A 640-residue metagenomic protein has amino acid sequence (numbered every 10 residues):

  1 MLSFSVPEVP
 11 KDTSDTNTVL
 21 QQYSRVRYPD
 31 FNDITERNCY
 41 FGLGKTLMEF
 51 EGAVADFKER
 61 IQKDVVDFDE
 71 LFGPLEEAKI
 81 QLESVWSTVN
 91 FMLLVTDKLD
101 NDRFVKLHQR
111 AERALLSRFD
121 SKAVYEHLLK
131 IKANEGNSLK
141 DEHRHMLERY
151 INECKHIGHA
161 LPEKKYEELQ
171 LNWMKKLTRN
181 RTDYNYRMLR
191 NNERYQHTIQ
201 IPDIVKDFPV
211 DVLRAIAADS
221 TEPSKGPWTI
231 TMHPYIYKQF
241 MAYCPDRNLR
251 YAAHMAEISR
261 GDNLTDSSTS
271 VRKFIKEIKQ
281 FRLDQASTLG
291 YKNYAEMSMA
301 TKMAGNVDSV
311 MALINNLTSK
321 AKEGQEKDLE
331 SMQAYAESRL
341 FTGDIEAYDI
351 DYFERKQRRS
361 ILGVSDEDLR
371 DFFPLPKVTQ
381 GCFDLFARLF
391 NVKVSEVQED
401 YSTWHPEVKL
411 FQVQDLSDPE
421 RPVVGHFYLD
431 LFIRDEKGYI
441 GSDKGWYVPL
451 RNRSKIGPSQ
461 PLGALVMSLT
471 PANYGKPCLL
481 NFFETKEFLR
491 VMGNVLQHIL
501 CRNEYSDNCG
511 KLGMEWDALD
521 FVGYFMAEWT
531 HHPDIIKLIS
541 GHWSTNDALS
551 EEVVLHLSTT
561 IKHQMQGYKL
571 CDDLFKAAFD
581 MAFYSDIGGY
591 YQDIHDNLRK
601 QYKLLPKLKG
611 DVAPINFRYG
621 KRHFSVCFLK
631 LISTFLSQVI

Functional and structural regions predicted by a protein language model:
L2-F208: N-terminal helix-rich structural modules
Y23-N38, V89-L107, L129-N172, T231-R272 (+5 more regions): Short His/Asp/Glu-rich catalytic/ion-coordination signatures at enzyme active sites or charged loops
V54, V85-T88, Y291, G493-N503 (+1 more regions): Long, well-ordered alpha-helical segments
E142, M146-L147, K175-M232, K276-E277 (+7 more regions): Active-site-proximal, well-structured secondary-structure segments within enzyme catalytic domains
T269, F373, E399, I456 (+3 more regions): Alpha-helix capping and helix-loop boundary segments enriched in small/acidic/polar residues
L283, G290, F386, P471 (+3 more regions): Active-site recognition of the HExxH zinc-binding catalytic motif
E487, V491, V495-W529: Zinc-dependent metallopeptidase catalytic helix centered on the HExxH motif and its immediate flanking segment
C627-V639: C-terminal catalytic subdomain
